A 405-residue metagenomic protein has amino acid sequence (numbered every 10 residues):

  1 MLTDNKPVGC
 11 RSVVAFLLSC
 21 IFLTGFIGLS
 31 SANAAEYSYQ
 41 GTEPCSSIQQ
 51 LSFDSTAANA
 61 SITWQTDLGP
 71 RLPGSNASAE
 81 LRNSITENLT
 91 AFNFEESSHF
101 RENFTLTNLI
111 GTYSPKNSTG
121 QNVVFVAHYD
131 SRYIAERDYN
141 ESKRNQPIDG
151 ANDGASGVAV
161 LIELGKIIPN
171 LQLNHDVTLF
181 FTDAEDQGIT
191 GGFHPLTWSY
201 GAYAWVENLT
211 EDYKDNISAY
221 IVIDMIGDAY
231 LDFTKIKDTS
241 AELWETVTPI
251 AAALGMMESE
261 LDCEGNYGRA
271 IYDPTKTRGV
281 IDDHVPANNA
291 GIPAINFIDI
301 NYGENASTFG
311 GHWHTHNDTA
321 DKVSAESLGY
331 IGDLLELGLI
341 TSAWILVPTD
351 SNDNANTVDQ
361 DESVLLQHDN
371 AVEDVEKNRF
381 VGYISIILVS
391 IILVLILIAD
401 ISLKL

Functional and structural regions predicted by a protein language model:
M1-Q40, S351-V358, E362-L405: Secretory targeting signatures
A35-R82, N305-K322: N-terminal capping segment at the start of a domain
S47, A60-S118, G268: A non-catalytic alpha/beta surface segment that caps or lines the substrate-entry region of metallo-dependent hydrolase
S55-S61, T66-D67, F92, T107-T182 (+1 more regions): Catalytic-core environment of secreted peptidases
A57-D67, N76-N88, N93, S156-E163 (+8 more regions): Extracytoplasmic/secreted proteins, especially bacterial periplasmic and envelope-associated proteins
R71-P73, F100-F104, K116-S118, Y129-Y133 (+4 more regions): Solvent-exposed loop/turn segments at secondary-structure junctions within structured extracellular/periplasmic domains
Q146-I250: Acidic/histidine-rich catalytic neighborhood of metal-dependent amide-processing enzymes
I226-D350, V358-D359, L366-Q367: Active-site-adjacent substrate-binding region of metalloamidase/peptidase-like peptide-processing proteins
